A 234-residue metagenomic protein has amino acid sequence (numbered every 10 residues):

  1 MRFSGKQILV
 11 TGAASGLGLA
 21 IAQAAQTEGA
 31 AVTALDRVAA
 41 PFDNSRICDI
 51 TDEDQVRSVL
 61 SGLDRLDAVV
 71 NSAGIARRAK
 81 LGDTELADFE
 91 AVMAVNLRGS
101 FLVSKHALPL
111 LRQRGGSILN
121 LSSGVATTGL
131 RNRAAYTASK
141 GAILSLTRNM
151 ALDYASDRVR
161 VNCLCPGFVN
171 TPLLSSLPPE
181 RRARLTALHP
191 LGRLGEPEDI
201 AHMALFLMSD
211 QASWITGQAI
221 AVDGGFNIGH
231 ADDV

Functional and structural regions predicted by a protein language model:
K80-L81, D88-E90, L174, L185: Substrate-binding pocket helix/loop in short-chain dehydrogenase/reductase
G82, T128-A134, S156-D157, G192 (+2 more regions): Active-site loop immediately N-terminal to the catalytic Tyr-X3-Lys motif of short-chain dehydrogenase/reductase
S104, S139, T147: Active-site helix of classical SDR
P109, L152-S156, S213: Alpha-helical segment proximal to the catalytic Tyr-Lys
S123: Residue(s) in the substrate-gating loop at a strand-loop-helix junction that position the organic substrate next
T128, T216-V234: Short C-terminal tail/terminal secondary-structure segment of NAD(P)H-dependent dehydrogenase/reductase domains
C163, L185-I215, V222-G224: C-terminal helical subdomain
